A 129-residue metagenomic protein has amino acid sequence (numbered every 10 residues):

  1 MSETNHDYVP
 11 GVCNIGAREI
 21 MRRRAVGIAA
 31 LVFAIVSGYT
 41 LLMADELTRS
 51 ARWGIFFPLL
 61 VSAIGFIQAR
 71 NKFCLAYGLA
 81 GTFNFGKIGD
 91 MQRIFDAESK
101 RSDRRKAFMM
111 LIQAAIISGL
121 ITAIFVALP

Functional and structural regions predicted by a protein language model:
S2-P129: Membrane-interfacial helix-loop segments of redox and metal-homeostasis proteins, especially TM-loop-TM junctions
